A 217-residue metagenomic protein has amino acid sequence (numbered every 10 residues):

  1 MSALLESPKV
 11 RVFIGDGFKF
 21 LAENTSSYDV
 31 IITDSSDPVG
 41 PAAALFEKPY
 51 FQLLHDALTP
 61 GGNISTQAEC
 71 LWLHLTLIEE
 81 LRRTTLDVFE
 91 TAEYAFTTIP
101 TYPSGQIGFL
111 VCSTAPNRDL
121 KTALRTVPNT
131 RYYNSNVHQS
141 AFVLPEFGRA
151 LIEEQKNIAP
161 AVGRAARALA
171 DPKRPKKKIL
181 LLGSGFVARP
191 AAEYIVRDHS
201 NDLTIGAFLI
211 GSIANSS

Functional and structural regions predicted by a protein language model:
M1-G61, W72-E79: The AdoMet/dcAdoMet-binding core of the Class I SAM-like
R11-F13, E93-A95, G206: General small-molecule cofactor/ligand-binding pocket signal
G15, A170-D171, P175-S217: A solvent-exposed beta-alpha-beta segment
F51-H55, L77-I99, L110: Conserved Class I S-adenosyl-L-methionine
D56, R83, D87, R189 (+1 more regions): Short, well-ordered alpha-helices that flank and scaffold nucleotide-derived cofactor binding pockets
I64-S65: A short hydrophobic/small-residue beta-strand
R83, S104-K177: SAM/dcSAM-binding transferase cores
